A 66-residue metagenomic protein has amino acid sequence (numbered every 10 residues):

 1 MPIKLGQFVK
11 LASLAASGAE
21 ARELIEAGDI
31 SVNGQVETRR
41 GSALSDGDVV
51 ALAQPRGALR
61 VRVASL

Functional and structural regions predicted by a protein language model:
M1, I30, L59-V61: Residue-level marker of intrinsically disordered, low-complexity segments enriched for small/polar residues
M1-L11, A51-A53, L66: C-terminal alpha-helical interaction appendages
I3-D46: A basic, amphipathic helix-loop patch mediating RNA/tRNA/ribosome contacts
D46, A51-L66: A positively charged, amphipathic N-terminal helix/segment that binds anionic biomolecules
